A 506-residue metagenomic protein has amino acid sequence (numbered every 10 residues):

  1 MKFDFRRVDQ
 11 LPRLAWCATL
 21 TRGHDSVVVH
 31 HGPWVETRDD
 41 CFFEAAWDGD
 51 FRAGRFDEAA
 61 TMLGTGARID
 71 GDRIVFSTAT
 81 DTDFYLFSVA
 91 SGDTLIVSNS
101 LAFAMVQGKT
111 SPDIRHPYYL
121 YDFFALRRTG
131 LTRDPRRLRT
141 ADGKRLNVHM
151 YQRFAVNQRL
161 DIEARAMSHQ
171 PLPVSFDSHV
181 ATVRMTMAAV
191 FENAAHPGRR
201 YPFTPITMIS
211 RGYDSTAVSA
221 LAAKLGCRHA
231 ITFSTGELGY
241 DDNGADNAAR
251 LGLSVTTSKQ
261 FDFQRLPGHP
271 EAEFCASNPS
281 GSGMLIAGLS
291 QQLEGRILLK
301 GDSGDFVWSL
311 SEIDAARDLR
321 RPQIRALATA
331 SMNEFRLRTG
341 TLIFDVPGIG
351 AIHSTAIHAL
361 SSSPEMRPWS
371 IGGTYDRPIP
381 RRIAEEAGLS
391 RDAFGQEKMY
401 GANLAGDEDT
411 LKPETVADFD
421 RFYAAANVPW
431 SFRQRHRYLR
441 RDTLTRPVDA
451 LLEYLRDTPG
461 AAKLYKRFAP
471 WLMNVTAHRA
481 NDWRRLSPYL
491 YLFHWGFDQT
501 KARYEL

Functional and structural regions predicted by a protein language model:
M1-D25, Q434-L506: Membrane-proximal basic amphipathic "stem/tether" segments
M1-F263: Cysteine-centered catalytic environments shared across enzyme families
P33-V35, A45-G49, A53, P322-L337 (+1 more regions): Long, acidic, intrinsically disordered low-complexity segments
A102-Y118, R127, I371-R391, F432: Charge-dense polyanion-binding interfaces
Q158, R165-A387, G401-E414, P459-K463 (+1 more regions): ATP-dependent adenylate-handling active sites, centered on carboxylate activation for C-N bond formation
E312-I313, R391-K463: PAPS-dependent sulfotransferase catalytic core
